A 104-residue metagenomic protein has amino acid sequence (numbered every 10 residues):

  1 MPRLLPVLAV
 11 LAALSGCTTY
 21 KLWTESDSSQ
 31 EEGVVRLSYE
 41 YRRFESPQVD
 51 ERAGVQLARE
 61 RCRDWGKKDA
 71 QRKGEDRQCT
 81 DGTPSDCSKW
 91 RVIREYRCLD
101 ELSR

Functional and structural regions predicted by a protein language model:
P2-L8: Sec-dependent signal peptide recognition, specifically the positively charged N-region followed immediately by
V7, Q30-E32, K89-R91: Short, solvent-exposed coil/turn segments
L14-G16: C-terminal motif of bacterial Sec signal peptides marking the signal peptidase cleavage site
T18-Y20: Bacterial signal peptide processing site
E25-S38: Secreted, propeptide-processed cysteine-rich mini-domains
S38-R104: Intrinsically disordered, glycine/charged-rich N-terminal periplasmic/extracytoplasmic linker segments that lie
